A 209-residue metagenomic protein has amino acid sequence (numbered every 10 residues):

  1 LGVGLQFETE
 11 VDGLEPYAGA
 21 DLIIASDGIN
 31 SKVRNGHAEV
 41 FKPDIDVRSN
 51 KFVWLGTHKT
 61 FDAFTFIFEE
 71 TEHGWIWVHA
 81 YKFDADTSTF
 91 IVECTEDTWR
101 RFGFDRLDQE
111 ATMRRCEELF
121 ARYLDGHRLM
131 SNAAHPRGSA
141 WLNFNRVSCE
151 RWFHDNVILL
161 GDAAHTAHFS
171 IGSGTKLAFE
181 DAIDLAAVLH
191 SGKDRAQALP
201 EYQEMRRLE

Functional and structural regions predicted by a protein language model:
L1: Active-site-adjacent segment of FAD-dependent monooxygenases/related oxidoreductases
G4-Y17: A conserved short coil-to-beta-strand element within the FAD-binding core of flavoproteins
L14, A80-Y81, W152: A structural signal for short hydrophobic beta-strand segments in well-ordered beta-sheet cores
P16, V33-G36, F169: Short glycine-/acidic-enriched loop or helix-start segments at secondary-structure transitions that form or flank
A18-N30, D162: Short hydrophobic core segments
I24, G138-E209: Conserved mid-domain beta->alpha element of the FAD-binding
N30-E72, E96-T98: Central beta-strand plus flanking loop segment that forms part of the substrate or channel wall within the catalytic
D62-R146: Conserved FAD/dinucleotide-binding core of flavoprotein oxidoreductases
